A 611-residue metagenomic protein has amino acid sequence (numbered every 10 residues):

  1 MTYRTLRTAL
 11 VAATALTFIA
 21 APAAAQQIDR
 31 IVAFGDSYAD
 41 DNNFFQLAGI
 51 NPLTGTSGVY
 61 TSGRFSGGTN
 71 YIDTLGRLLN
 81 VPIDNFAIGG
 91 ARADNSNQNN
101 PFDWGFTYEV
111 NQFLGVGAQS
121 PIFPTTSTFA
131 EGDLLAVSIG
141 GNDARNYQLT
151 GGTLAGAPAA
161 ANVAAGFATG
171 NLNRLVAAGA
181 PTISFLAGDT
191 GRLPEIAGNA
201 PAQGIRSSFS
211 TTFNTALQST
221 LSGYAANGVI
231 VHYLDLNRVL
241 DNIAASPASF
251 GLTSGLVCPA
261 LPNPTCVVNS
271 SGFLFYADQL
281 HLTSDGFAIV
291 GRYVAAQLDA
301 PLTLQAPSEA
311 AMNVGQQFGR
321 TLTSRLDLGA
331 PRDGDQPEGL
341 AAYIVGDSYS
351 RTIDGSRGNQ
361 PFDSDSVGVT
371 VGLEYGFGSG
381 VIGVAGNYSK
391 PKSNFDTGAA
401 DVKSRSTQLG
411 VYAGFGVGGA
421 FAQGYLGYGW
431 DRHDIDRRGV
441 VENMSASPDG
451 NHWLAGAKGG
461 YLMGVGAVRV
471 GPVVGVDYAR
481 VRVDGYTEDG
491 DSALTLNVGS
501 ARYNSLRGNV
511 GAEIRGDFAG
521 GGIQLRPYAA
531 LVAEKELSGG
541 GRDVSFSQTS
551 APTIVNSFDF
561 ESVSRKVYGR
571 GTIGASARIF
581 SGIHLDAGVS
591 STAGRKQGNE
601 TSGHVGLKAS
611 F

Functional and structural regions predicted by a protein language model:
M1-A25: Gram-negative bacterial Sec-dependent N-terminal signal peptides
Y3, P22-G339, G346-G355, V371 (+1 more regions): Conserved active-site regions of diverse hydrolases
R7-L10, T323, L328, V510 (+1 more regions): Sequence-pattern detector for short linear motifs and compositional/periodic biases rather than a specific fold
A9, T14, N42, Q46 (+9 more regions): Residues in flexible loops and secondary-structure boundaries
L10-V11, G272-L274, G439-V441: Short, functionally important structural connectors and interaction interfaces within domains
P337-F611: Membrane translocator/pore-forming domains, dominated by Gram-negative outer-membrane beta-barrels
